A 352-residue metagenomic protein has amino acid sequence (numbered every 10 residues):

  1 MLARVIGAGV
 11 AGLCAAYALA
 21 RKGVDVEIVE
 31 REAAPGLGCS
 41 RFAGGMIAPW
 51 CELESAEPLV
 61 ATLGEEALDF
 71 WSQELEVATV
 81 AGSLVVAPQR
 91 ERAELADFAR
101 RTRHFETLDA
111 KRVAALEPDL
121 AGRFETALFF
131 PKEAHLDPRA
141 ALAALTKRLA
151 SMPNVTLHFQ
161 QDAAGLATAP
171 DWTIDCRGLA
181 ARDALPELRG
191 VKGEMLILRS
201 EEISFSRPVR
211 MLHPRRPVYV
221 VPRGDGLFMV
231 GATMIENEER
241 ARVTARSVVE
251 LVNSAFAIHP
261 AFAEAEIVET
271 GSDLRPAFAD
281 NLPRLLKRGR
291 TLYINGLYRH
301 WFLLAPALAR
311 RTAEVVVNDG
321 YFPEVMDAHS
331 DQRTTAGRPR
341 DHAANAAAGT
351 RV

Functional and structural regions predicted by a protein language model:
L2-E27: N-terminal Rossmann-like FAD-binding beta1-loop-alpha1 element of flavoenzymes
R4-I6, T168-L179, A309: Short hydrophobic core segments
Y17-R21, G45-I47, V77-T79, L179-G289: Active-site substrate-recognition segment that forms the wall of the catalytic cavity or substrate channel
R21-S40: Glycine-rich FAD pyrophosphate-binding loop
G44-L116: Dinucleotide-binding Rossmann-like beta1-alpha1 core, especially the glycine-rich loop that anchors the ADP
V77-V85, H104-K147, T233-N237, L292-N295: Helix-loop-beta segment of a Rossmann-like dinucleotide-binding subdomain
L128-G165, W172, C176: Helical element adjacent to the flavin cofactor pocket in flavoenzyme catalytic cores
A265-V352: C-terminal catalytic lobe of FAD-dependent flavoproteins
